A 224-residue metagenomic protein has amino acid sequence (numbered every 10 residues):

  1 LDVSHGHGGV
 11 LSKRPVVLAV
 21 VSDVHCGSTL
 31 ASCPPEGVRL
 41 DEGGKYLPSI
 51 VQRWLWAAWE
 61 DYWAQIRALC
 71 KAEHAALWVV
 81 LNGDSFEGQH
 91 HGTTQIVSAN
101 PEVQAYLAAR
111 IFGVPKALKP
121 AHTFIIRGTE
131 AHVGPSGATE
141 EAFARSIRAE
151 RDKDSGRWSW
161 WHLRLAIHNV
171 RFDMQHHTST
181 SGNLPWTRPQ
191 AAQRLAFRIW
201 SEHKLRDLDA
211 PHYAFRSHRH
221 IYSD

Functional and structural regions predicted by a protein language model:
L1-V103: N-terminal active-site segment of His-dependent metallophosphoesterases
A75, H90-G92, P101-Y213, R219: Conserved catalytic scaffold of divalent metal-dependent phosphoesterases
D84, H218-R219: Conserved H-loop
I221-S223: Eukaryote-biased recognition of electropositive, low-complexity segments and basic polyanion/acidic-motif-binding
